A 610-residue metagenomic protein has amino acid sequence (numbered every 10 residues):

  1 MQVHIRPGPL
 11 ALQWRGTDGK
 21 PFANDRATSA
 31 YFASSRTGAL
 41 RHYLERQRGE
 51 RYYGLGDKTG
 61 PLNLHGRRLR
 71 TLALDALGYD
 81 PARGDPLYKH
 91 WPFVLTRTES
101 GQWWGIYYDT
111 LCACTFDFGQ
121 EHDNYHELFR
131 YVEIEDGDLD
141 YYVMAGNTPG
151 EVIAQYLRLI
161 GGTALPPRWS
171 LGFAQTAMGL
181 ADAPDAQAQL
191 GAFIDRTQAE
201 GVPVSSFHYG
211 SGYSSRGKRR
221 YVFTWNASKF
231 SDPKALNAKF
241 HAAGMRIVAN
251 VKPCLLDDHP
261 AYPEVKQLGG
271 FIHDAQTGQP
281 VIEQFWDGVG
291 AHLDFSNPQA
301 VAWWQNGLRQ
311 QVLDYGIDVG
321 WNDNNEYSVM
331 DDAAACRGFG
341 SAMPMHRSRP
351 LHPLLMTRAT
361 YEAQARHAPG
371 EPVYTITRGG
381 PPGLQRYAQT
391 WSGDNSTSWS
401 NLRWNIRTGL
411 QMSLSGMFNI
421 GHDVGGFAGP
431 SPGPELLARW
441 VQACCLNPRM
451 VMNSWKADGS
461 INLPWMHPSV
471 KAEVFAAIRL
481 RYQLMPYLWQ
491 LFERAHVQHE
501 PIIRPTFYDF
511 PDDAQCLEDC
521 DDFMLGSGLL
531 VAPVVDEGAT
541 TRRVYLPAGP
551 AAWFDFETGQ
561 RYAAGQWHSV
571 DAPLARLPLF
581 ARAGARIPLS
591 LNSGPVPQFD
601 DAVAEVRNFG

Functional and structural regions predicted by a protein language model:
M1-Q2, D80: Short secondary-structure capping/turn segments at boundaries of alpha-helices and beta-strands
Q2-V3, G421: Amphipathic alpha-helical packing elements
V3-N24: Hydrophobic or amphipathic alpha-helical targeting/insertion segments
T17-A583, S590: Catalytic-domain carbohydrate-binding cleft regions of carbohydrate-active enzymes
A581-G610: C-terminal low-complexity, glycine/proline- and small-hydrophobic-enriched intrinsically disordered tails that act as
